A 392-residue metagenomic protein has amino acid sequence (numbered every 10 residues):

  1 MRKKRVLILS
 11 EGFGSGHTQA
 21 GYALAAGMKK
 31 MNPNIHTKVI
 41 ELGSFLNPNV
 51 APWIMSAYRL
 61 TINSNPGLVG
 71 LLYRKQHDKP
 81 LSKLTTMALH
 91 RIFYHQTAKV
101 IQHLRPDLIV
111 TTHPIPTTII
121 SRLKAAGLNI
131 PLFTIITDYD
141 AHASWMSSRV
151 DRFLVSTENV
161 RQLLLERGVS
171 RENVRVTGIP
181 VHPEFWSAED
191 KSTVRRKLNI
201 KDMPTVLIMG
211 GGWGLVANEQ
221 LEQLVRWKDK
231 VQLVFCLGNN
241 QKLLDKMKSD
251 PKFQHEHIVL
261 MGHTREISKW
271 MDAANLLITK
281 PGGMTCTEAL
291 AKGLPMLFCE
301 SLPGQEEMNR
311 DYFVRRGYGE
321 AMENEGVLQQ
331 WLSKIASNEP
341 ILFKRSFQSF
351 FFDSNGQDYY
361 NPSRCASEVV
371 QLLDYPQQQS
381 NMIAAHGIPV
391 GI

Functional and structural regions predicted by a protein language model:
A23, G27-A98: Conserved N-terminal ligand/cofactor-binding loop architecture of enzyme catalytic domains
A125-W186: Active-site-proximal region of nucleotide-activated glycan assembly enzymes, centered on histidine/acidic-rich loops
S187-I200: A short helix/loop element that forms part of the nucleotide-sugar donor recognition site in Leloir-type
I200-A273: Donor-nucleotide binding loops and adjacent catalytic segments primarily of GT-B fold Leloir glycosyltransferases
D272-P281: Acidic donor-binding loop of glycosyltransferase active sites
C286, L290-E325, Q329-W331: Catalytic binding pocket for nucleotide-activated donors in carbohydrate/polymer assembly enzymes
E320, E325-G326, W331-S354, Y375-S380: Conserved donor-nucleotide binding/catalytic region of nucleotide-linked donor-dependent transferases
N355-I392: C-terminal alpha-helical cap of glycosyltransferases
